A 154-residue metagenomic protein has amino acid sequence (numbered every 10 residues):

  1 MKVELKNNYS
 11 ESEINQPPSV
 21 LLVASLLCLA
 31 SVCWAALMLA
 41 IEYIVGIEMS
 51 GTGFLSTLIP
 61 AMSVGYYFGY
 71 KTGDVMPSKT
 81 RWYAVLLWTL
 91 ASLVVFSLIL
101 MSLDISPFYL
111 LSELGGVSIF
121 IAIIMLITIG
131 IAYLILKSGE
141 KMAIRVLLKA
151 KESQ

Functional and structural regions predicted by a protein language model:
K2-T57: N-terminal signal-anchor transmembrane alpha-helix
K2-Y9, K141-Q154: Short, charged juxtamembrane terminal tails flanking transmembrane helices
L29, C33, L87, A91-V95 (+1 more regions): Hydrophobic alpha-helical transmembrane segments of multipass membrane transporters and ion channels, focusing on
M38-E42, F68-G69, F96-D104, A132-I144 (+1 more regions): Membrane-water interface at transmembrane helix exits
T57-P77: Canonical alpha-helical transmembrane segments
T72-V94: Loop-to-transmembrane helix junctions at the membrane interface
L87-E113: C-terminal halves and exits of single transmembrane alpha-helices
Y109-L148: Alpha-helical membrane-associated segments of multi-pass integral membrane proteins
